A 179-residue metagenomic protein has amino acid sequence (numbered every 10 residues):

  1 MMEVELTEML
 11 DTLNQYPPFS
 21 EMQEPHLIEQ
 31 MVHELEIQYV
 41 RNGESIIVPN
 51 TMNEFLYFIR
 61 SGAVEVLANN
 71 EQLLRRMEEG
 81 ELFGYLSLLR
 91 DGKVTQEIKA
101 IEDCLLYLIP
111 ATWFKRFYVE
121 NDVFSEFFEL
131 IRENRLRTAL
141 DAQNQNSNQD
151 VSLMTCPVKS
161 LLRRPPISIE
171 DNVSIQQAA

Functional and structural regions predicted by a protein language model:
M1-P165, Q176: Cytosolic regulatory regions built on CNB/CRP/Popeye-like sensor folds
I169-A179: The conserved cystathionine-beta-synthase
